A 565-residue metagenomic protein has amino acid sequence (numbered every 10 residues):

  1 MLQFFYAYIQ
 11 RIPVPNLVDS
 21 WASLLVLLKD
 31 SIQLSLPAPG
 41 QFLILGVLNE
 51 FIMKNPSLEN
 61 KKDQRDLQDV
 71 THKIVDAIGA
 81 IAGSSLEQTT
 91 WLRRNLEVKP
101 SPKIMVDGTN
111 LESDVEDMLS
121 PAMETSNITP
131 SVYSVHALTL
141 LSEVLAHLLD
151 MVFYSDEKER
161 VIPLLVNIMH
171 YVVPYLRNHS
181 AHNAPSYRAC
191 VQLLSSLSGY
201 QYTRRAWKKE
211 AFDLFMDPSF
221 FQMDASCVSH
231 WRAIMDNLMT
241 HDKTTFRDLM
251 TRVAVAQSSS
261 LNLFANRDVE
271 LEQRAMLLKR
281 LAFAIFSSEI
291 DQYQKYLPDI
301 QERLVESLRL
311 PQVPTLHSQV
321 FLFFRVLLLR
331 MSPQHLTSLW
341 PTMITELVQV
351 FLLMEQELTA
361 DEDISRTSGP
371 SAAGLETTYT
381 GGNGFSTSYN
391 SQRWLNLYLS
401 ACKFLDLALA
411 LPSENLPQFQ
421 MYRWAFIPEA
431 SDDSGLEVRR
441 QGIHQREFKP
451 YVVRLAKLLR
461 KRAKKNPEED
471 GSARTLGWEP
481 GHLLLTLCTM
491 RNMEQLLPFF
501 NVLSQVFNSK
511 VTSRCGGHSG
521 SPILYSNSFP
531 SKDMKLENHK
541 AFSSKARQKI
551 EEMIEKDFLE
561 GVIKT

Functional and structural regions predicted by a protein language model:
M1-P298, V305-T315, R325, S332 (+1 more regions): Long, compositionally biased acidic/polar linker segments in very large eukaryotic scaffold/regulatory proteins
V320: Histidine/acidic residue-rich metal-binding segments in metalloenzymes
